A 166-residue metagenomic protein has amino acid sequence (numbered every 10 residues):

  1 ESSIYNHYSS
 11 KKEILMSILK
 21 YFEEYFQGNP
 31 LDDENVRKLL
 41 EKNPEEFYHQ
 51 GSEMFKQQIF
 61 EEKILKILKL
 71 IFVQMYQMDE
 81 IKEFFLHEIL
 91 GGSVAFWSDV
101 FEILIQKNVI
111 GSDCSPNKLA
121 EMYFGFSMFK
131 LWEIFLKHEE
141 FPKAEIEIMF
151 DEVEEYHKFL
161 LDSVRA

Functional and structural regions predicted by a protein language model:
E1-E13, S17-Y21: Helix-turn-helix
S10-L15, Y25, I81, F85: Short amphipathic alpha-helical segment with a characteristic S/N-K-E followed by hydrophobic residues
S17, L31-L65, P116-Y123, F150: Hydrophobic alpha-helical connector segments
F22-N29, E62, M78, F96 (+4 more regions): A short secondary-structure junction motif
M54, D99-K107, E121-A166: C-terminal peripheral helix-coil segments that are non-catalytic and often amphipathic
I59-K66, L70-F72, D79-Q106, D151: Amphipathic alpha-helical packing segments from all-alpha helical-bundle domains
F84-I89, Q106-F124: All-alpha amphipathic helical-bundle segments outside canonical DNA-binding/catalytic cores that form hydrophobic
